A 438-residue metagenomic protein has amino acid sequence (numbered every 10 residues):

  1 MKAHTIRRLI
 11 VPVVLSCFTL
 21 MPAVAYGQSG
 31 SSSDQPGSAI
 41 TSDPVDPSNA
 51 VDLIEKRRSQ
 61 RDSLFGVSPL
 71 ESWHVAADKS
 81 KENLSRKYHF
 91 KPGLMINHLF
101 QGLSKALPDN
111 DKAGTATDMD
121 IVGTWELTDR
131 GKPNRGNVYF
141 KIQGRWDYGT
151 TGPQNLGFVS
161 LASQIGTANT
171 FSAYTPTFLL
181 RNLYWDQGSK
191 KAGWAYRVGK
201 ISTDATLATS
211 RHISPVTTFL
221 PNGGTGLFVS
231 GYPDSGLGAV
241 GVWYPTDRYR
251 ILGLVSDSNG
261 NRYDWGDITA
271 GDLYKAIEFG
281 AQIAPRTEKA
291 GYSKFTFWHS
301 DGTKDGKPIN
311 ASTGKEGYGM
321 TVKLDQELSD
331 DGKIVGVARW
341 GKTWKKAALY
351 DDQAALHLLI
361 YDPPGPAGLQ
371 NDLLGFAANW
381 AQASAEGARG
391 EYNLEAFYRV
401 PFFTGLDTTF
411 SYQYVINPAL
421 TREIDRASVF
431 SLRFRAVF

Functional and structural regions predicted by a protein language model:
A25-L103, P108-N110, E126-K132: N-terminal periplasmic/intermembrane-space "pro-region" immediately following the signal or transit peptide
G30, P69-P92, W125-V138, K190-G193 (+5 more regions): Short loop/turn motifs that connect adjacent beta-strands in outer-membrane beta-barrel proteins
L94-F100, V138-G144, Y196-K200, I251-D257 (+6 more regions): Transmembrane beta-barrel strands of outer-membrane/channel proteins
G102-T117, G131-R181, I268-T269, L420: Surface-exposed loop and membrane-interface regions of Gram-negative outer-membrane beta-barrel proteins
D109-T115, A173-T175, V229-G231, G266-L273 (+4 more regions): Replace "Gram-negative outer membrane beta-barrel proteins" with "bacterial and organellar outer membrane beta-barrel
G152-Y184, K191-E278: Surface-exposed coil loops of outer-membrane beta-barrel proteins
Q282-S384, A396: Detector for outer-membrane/organellar transmembrane beta-barrel domains, recognizing the amphipathic beta-strand
R426-F438: Outer-membrane beta-barrel "beta-signal"
